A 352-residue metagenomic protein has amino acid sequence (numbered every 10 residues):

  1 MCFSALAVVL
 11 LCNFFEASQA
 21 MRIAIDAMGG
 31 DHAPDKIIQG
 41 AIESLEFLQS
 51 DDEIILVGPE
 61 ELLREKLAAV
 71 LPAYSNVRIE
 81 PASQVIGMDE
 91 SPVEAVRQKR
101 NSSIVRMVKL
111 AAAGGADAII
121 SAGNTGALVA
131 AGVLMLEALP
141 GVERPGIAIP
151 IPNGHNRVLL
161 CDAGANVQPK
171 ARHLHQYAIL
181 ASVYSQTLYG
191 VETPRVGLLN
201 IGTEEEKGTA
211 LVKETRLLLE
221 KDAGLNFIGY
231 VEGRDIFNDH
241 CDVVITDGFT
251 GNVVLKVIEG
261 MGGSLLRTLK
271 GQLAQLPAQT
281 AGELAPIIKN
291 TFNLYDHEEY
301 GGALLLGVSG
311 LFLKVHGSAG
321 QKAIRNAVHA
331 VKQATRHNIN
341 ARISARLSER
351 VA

Functional and structural regions predicted by a protein language model:
F15-L63: N-terminal phosphate-binding or glycine-rich loops at protein starts, especially the Walker A/P-loop of NTPases
I25-D35, V96, A165-H175, K314-Q321: Short, glycine-rich nucleotide/cofactor-binding loops
A33-I37, L63, N101-A112, A118-G132 (+7 more regions): Short glycine/serine/threonine-rich phosphate/pyrophosphate-binding segments that cradle anionic phosphate groups
D35-K36, L48, I55, V167-G233 (+2 more regions): Glycine-rich phosphate/diphosphate-binding loop of Rossmann-like nucleotide-binding domains
P72-A116: Phosphate/nucleotide-donor binding subsite
V133-G146, P150-L160, H240-V244, G248-A352: Glycine-rich phosphate/nucleotide-binding loop
